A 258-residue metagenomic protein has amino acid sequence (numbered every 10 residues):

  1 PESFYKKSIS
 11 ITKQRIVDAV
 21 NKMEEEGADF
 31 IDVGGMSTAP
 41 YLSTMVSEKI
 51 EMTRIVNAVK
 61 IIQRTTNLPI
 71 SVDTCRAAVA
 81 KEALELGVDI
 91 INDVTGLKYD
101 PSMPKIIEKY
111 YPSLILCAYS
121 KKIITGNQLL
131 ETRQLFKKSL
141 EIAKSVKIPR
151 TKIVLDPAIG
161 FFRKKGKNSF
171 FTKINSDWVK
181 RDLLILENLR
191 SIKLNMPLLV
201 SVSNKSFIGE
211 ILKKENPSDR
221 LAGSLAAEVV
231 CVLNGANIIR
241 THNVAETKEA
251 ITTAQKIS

Functional and structural regions predicted by a protein language model:
S3-K22, T38-N57, I61, A77 (+3 more regions): Active-site-adjacent loop and "lid" segments of alpha/beta metabolic enzymes
D18-G34: Catalytic domains of carbohydrate-active enzymes, especially glycoside hydrolases
A28-F30, T74, I106: Active-site loop-to-helix "anion-binding N-cap" substructures in soluble metabolic enzymes
T66-N67: His-Asp phosphorelay/catalytic-motif detector in bacterial-type signaling
P149-K152: Short acidic capping loops at alpha-helix termini that bridge into adjacent secondary structure
A158: Acidic/histidine-rich, metal-coordinating catalytic segments
